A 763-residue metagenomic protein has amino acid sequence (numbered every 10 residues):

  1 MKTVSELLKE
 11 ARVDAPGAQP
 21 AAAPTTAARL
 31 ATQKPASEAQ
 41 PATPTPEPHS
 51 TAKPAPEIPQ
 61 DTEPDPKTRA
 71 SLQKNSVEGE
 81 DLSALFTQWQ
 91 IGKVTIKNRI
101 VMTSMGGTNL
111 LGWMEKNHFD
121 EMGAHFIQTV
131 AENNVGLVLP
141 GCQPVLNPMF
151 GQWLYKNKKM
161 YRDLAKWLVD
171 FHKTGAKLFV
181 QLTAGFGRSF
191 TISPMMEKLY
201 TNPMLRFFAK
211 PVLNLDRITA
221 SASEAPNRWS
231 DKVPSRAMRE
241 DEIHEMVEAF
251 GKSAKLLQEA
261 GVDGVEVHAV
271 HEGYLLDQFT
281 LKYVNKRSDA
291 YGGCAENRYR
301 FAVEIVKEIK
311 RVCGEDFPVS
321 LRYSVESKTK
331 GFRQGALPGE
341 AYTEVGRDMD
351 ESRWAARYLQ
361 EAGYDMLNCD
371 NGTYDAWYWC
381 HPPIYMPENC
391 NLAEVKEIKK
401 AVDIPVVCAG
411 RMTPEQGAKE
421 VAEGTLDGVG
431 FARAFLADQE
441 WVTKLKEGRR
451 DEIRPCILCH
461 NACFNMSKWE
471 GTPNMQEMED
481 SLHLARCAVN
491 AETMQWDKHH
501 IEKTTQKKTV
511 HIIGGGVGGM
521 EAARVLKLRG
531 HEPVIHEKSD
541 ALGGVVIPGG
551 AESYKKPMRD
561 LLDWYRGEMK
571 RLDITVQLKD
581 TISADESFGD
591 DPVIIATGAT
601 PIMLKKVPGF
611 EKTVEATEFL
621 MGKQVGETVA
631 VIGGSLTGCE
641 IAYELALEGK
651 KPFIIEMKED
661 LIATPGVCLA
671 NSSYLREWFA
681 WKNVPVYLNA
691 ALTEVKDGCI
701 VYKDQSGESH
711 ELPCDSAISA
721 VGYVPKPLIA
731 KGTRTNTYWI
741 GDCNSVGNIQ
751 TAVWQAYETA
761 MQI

Functional and structural regions predicted by a protein language model:
K2-R12, R29-T32, T43, E47-I513 (+4 more regions): Flavin-dependent oxidoreductase catalytic cores
Q143-P144, T183-G185, A269-E272, G372 (+8 more regions): Short, ordered loop/turn segments at secondary-structure junctions
A418-F431, F435-V442, D451, R571-D573 (+3 more regions): C-terminal structured "cap/appendage" subdomains that terminate the fold
L436-D438, C463, A541-G543, D660-I662 (+1 more regions): Short gly/pro/ser/thr-enriched loop/turn and capping motifs at secondary-structure boundaries
T504-H536, Q577-D585, G589-D591, A596-K606 (+3 more regions): Rossmann-like dinucleotide/flavin-binding elements
E532-L572, A642-A691: Rossmann-like dinucleotide-binding cores of NAD(P)H-dependent redox enzymes
